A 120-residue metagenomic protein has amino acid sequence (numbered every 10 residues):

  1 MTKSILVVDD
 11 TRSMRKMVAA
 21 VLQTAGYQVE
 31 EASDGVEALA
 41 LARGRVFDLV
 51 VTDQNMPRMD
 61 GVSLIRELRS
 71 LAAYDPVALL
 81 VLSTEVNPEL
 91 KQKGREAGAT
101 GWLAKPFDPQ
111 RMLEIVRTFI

Functional and structural regions predicted by a protein language model:
K16-T24: Charged docking surfaces used in two-component/phosphorelay signaling
G26-S33, L41: Short hydrophobic/Thr-rich beta-strand motif most characteristic of the beta2 strand and flanking loop of CheY-like
V46-V51: Active-site beta3 strand of CheY-like receiver
D53, S83: Active-site residues of response regulator receiver
M56: Receiver (REC) domain active-site loop signature in two-component systems and cognate sites in sensor histidine kinases
T100: Short, glycine/charged-rich "phosphate-handling" switch motifs in NTP-dependent and phosphotransfer domains
F107-V116: C-terminal output helix
